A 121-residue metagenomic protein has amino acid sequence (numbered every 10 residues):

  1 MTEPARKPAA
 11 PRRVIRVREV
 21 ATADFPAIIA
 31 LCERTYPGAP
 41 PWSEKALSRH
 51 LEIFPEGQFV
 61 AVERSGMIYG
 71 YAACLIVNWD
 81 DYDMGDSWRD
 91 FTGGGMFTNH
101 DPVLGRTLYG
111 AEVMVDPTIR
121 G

Functional and structural regions predicted by a protein language model:
M1-R12, F91-G94: Short acidic N-proximal helix/loop "leader" segments that mark the beginning of a domain or an inter-domain linker
R13-I15, G66-Y71, L108: Glycine-rich phosphate/pyrophosphate-binding loop shared by adenosine-nucleotide-utilizing enzymes
V14-I28: A short beta-loop-alpha structural element at the N-terminal edge of CoA-dependent acyl/N-acetyltransferase catalytic
A30-S43: Helix-loop element at the rim of GNAT/NAT acetyltransferase active sites that forms part of the acceptor-substrate
R49-P55: Short loop/turn motifs at secondary-structure junctions and domain boundaries
G57-A72, G85-W88, T118: Conserved beta-hairpin
A72-M114: Conserved acyl-donor/pantetheine-binding loop and adjacent beta-alpha core of acyl/acetyltransferases and related
E112, R120-G121: Glycine-rich acyl-CoA binding loop
